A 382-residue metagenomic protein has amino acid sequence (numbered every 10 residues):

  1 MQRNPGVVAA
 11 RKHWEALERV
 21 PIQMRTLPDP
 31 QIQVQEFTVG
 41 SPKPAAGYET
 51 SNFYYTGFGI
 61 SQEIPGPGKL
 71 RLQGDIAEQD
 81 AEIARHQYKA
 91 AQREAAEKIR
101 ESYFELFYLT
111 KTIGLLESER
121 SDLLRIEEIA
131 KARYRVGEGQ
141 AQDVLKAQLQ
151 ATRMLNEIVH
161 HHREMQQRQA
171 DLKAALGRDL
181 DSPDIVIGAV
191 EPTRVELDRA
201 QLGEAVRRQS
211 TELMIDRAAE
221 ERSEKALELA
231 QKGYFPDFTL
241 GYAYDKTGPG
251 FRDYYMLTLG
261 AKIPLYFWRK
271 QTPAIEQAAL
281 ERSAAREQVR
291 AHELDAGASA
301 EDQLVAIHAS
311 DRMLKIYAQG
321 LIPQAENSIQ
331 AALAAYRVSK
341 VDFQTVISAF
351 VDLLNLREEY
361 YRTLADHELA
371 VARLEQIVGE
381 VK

Functional and structural regions predicted by a protein language model:
M1-E36, K43, E49, Y54 (+9 more regions): Bacterial Sec-pathway N-terminal export signals of envelope proteins
V7-M24, A91, A95-L116, R125 (+5 more regions): Amphipathic alpha-helical coiled-coil segments
D29, A96, R199, F235 (+1 more regions): ATP/adenylate-binding site constellation spanning eukaryotic-like Ser/Thr protein kinases, ABC-transporter
P30-A90, M214-H292: Small/polar-residue-enriched beta-strand and adjacent coil segments characteristic of outer-membrane beta-barrel
G74-E78, A141-L149, F343-V351: Short, charged, amphipathic alpha-helical segments
Y88-R207, Q303-A306, S310: Periplasmic alpha-helical coiled-coil/stalk elements that build and connect Gram-negative outer-membrane
G137, G177-R178, S339, V378-E380: Short helix-capping/hinge motifs at transmembrane helix termini and TM-loop junctions
H161, T211, T363: Metallo-beta-lactamase
